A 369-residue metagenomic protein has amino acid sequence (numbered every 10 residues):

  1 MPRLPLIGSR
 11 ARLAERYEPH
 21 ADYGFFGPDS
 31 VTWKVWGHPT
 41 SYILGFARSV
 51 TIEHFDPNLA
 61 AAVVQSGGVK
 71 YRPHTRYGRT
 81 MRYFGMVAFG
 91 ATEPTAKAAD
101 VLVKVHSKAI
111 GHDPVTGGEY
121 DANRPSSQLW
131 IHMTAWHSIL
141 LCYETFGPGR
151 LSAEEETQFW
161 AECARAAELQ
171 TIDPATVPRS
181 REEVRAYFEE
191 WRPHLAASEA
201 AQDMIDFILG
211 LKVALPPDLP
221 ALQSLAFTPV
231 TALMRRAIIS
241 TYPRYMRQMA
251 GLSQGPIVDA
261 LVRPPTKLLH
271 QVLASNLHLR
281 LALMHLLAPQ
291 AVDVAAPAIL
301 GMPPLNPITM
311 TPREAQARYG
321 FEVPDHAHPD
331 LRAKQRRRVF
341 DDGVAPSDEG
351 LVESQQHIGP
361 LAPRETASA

Functional and structural regions predicted by a protein language model:
M1-A369: Mature, function-bearing regions of proteins
